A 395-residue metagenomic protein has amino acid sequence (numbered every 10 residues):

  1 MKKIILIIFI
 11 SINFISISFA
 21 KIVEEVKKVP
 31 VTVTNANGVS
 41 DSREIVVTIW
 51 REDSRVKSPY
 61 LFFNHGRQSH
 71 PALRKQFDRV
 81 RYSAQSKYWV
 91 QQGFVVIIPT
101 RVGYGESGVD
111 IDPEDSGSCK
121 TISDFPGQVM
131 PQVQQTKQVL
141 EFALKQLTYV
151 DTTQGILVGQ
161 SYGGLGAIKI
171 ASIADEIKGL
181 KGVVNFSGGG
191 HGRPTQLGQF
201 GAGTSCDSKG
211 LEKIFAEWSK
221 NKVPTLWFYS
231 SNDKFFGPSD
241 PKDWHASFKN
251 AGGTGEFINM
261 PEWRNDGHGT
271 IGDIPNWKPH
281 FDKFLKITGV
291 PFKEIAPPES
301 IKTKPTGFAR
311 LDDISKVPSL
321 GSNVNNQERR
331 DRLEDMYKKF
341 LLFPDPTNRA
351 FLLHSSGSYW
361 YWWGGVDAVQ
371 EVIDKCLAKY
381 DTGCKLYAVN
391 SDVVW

Functional and structural regions predicted by a protein language model:
K21-R55: N-terminal cap/lid segment of alpha/beta-hydrolase-fold proteins
V56-S58, G66-G108, F235: Short substrate-entry loop that stabilizes the transition state in hydrolases
N64-G66, Y229: The conserved beta1-alpha1 loop
E114-T148: Alpha/beta-hydrolase active-site loop
K137-K209: Primarily recognizes the serine-hydrolase "nucleophile elbow" in alpha/beta-hydrolase and SGNH/GDSL folds
G182, G188-A251: The feature captures the conserved acid-bearing segment of alpha/beta-hydrolase catalytic domains
N250-T306: C-terminal catalytic histidine-bearing segment of alpha/beta-hydrolase fold enzymes
P297-W395: Secreted/extracellular ectodomain signature
